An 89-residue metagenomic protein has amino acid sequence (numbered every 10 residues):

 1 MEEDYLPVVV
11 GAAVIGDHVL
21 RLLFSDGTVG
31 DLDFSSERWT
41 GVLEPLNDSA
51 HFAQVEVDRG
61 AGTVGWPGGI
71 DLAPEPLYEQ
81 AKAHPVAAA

Functional and structural regions predicted by a protein language model:
M1-A89: Motif-centric detector for short Cys/His coordination patterns
